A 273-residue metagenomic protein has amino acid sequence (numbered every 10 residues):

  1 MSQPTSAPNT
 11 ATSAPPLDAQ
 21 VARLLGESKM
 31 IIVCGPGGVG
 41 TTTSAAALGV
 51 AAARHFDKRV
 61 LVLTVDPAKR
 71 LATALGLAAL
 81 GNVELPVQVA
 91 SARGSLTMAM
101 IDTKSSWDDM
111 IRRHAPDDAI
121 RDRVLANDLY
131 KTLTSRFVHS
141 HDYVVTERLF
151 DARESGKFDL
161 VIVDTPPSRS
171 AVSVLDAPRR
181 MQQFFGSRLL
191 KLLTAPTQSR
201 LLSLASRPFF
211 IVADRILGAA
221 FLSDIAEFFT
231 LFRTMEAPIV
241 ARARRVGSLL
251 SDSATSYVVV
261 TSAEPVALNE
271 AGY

Functional and structural regions predicted by a protein language model:
S2-I32, V39, S44-D252, S256-A263 (+2 more regions): Flexible phosphate-sensing "switch/lid" loops adjacent to ATP/NTP-binding sites across phosphate-transfer
